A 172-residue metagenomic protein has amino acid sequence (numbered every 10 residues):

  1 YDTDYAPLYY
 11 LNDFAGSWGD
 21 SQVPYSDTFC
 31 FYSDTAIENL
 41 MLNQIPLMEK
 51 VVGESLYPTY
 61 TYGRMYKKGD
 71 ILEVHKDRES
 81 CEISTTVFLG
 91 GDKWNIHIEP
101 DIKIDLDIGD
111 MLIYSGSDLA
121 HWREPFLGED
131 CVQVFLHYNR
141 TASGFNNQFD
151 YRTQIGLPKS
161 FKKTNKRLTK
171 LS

Functional and structural regions predicted by a protein language model:
Y1-V52: Non-heme Fe(II)/2-oxoglutarate
D20-V23, Q148, S160: Intrinsically disordered, low-complexity, compositionally biased regions/tails
G53-Y62: A short coil-to-beta-strand element that immediately follows conserved catalytic motifs
M65: Conserved active-site beta-strand element of glycosyltransferases/polysaccharide synthases
K68-W122, D130-V134, R140-Q154: Catalytic core of non-heme Fe(II) oxygenases with the double-stranded beta-helix
T153-S172: Short, cationic low-complexity segments
